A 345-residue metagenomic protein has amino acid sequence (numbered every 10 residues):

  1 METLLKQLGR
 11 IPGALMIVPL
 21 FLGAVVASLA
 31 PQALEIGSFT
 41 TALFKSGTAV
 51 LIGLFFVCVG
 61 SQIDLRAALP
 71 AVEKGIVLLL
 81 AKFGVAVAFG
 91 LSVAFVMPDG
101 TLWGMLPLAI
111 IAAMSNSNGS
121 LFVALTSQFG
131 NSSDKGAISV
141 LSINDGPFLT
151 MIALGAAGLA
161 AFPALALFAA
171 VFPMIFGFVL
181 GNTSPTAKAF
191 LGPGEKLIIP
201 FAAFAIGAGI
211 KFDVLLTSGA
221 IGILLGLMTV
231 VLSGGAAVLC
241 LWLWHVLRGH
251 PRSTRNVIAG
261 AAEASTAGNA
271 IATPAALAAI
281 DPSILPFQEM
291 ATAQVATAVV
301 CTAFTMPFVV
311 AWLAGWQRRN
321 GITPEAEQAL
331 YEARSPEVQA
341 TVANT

Functional and structural regions predicted by a protein language model:
P19-V26, A49-L51, V77-L91, V140-I152 (+4 more regions): Small-residue-rich segments of transmembrane alpha-helices in multi-pass membrane proteins, especially helix faces
L20-A30, T41-K74, M174-S184, E195-A220 (+2 more regions): Hydrophobic transmembrane alpha-helices of secondary-active transporters and Na+-translocating membrane complexes
F39-F55, T101-N116, A161-I175, G222-S233 (+1 more regions): Structural signature of hydrophobic alpha-helical transmembrane segments
A42-S46, I63-A94, N144-P147, F212-W244 (+1 more regions): Entry/N-cap segments of selected transmembrane alpha helices and their immediately preceding amphipathic helices
S61-E73, V96-M105, S115-A137, N144 (+4 more regions): Juxtamembrane helix-boundary/capping and inter-helix hinge elements in multi-pass membrane proteins
I76-S117, L224-P282, F304-Q317: Transmembrane alpha-helices that form the ion-translocation and gating core of multi-pass ion transport proteins
S92-G100, L154-F172, F176, T183 (+3 more regions): Juxtamembrane and boundary regions of transmembrane helices in multi-pass small-molecule transporters and channels
N131-K135, I143-N144, F148, R252-T345: C-terminal transmembrane helix pair
